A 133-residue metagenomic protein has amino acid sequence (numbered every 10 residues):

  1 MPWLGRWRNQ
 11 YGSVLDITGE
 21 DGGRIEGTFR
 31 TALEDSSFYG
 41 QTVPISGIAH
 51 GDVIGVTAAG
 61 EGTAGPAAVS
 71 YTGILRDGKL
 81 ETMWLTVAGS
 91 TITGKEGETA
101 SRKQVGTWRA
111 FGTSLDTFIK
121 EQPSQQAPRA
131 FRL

Functional and structural regions predicted by a protein language model:
M1-K79, W84, A88-T91, K103-R109 (+1 more regions): Central antiparallel beta-sheet cores of small beta-barrel/beta-sandwich binding domains
V87-L133: Glycine-rich, aromatic-bearing surface loops/beta-hairpins
